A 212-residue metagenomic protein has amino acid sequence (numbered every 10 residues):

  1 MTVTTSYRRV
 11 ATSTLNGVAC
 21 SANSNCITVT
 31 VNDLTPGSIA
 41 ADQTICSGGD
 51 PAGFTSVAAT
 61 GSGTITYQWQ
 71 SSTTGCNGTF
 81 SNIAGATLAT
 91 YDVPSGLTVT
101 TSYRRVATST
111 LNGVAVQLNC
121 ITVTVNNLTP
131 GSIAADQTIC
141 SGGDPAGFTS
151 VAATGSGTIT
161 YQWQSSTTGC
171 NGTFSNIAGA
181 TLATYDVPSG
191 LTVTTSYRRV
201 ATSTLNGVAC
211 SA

Functional and structural regions predicted by a protein language model:
M1-T4, S95-T100, S189-T194: Surface-exposed, short loops/turns at beta-strand junctions within beta-sandwich domains
S6-T12, Q68-Q70, S102-T108, Q162-Q164 (+1 more regions): Extracellular recognition modules
T12-C20, T108-V114, T202-C210: Short, solvent-exposed loop/turn segments at the edges of extracellular beta-sandwich modules
I27-D33, I121-N127: Interdomain boundary/hinge segments at the C-termini of tandem beta-sandwich modules
D33-D42, N127-D136: Proline-enriched interdomain boundary motifs that mark the N-terminal boundary and often initiate the first structured
S47-A59, S141-A153: A short beta-strand segment in extracellular, disulfide-stabilized domains
A59-S71, A153-S165: Solvent-exposed loop segments of extracellular immunoglobulin-like
S71-S95, T167-P188: Surface-exposed, flexible coil segments in extracellular/virion-facing regions
